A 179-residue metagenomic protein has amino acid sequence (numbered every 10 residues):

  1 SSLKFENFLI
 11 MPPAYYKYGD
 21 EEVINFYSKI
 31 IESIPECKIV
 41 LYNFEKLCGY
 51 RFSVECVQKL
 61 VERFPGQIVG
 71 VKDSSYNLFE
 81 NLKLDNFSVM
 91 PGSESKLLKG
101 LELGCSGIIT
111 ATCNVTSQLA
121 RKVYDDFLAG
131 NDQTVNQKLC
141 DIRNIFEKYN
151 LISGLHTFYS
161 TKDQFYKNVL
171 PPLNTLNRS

Functional and structural regions predicted by a protein language model:
S1, I10-E22: Glycine-rich, proline-tolerant flexible connector loops at the mouths of alpha/beta enzymes
S1, V23, Y27, A120: Aromatic/hydrophobic pocket-lining residues that form the small-molecule binding cavity in soluble enzyme cores
S1-K4, V89: Helix-coil boundary/capping segments in enzymes
N7-P12, C37-F44: Short beta-strands and strand-loop turn motifs
A14-G19, E45-R51, N174-T175: Short, small-residue-enriched loops and turns at beta-alpha junctions that line or gate enzyme active sites
Y18-F26, F52, C56: Alpha-helix N-cap and loop-to-helix initiation/capping positions
I31-C37, F44-Y149: Catalytic alpha/beta core domains of metabolic enzymes, predominantly
L101-E102, K138-N174: Conserved short secondary-structure transition element at the edge of the structured enzyme core that lines
